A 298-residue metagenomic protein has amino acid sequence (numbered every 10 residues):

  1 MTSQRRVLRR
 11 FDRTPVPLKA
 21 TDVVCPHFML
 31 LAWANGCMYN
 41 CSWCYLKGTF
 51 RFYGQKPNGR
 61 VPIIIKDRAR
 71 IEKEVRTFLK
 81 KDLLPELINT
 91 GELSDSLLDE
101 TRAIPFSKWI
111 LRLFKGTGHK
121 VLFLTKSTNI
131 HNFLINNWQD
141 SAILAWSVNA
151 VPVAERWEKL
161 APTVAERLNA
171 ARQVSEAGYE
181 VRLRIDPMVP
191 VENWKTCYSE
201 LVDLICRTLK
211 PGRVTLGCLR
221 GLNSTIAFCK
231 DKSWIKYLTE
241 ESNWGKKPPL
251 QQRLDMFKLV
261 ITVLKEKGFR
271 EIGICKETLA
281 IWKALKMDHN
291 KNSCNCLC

Functional and structural regions predicted by a protein language model:
T2, R6-M29, S42-A145: Conserved Radical SAM active-site core
L31-C41: Cysteine-centered iron-sulfur cluster-binding motifs in ferredoxin-type domains/subunits of redox enzymes
P85-N89, K120-L122, S141-A145, E180-R184 (+3 more regions): Structural preference for beta-strand elements that scaffold enzyme active sites
T90-L98, T128-N132, A142-P162, P187-E192 (+2 more regions): Conserved radical SAM core fold
T101-P105, I130-W138, W194-S199, T225-C229 (+1 more regions): Distinct, well-ordered alpha-helical segments
F106-I110, E166-A171, C197-I205, M256 (+1 more regions): A general structural detector for well-ordered alpha-helical segments in enzyme core domains, enriched
L122-F123, P190-L201: Active-site glycine- and acidic-residue-rich loops that bind and position anionic ligands or nucleotide-like cofactors
S199, D203-C298: Auxiliary Fe-S-binding modules of radical SAM enzymes
